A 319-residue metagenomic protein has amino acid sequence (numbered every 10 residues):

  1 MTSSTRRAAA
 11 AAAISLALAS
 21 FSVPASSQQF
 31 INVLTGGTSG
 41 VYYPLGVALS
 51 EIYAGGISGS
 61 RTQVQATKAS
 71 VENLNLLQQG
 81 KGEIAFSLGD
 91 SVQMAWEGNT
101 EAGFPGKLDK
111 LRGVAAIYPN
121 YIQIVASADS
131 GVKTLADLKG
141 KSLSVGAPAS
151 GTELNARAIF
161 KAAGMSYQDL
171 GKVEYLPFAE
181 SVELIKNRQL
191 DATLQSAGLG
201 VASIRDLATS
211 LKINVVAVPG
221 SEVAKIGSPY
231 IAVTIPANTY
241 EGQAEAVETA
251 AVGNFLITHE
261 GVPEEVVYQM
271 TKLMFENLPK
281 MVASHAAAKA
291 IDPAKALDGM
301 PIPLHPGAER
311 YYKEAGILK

Functional and structural regions predicted by a protein language model:
M1-A12: Bacterial N-terminal signal peptides that target proteins for export
S20-S22: N-terminal signal peptide c-region/cleavage motif recognized by signal peptidases
P24-S27: Boundary at the C-terminal end of the N-terminal hydrophobic targeting segment
F30-G56, S60-R61, N120-N187, P279 (+3 more regions): Bilobed "Venus flytrap"/periplasmic-binding protein-like clamshell domains and structurally analogous long
G89, T100-E101, S130, S166-I257 (+1 more regions): Pocket-lining segment of extracytoplasmic ligand-binding domains
F104-I117, I122, T239-E248: A structural signal for short loop-to-beta-strand junctions that line the ligand-binding cleft of periplasmic/secreted
K141-A158, Y230-M300: Ligand-binding clefts/hinges and TM-proximal coupling segments of bilobed small-molecule sensing domains
V173-L176, E180, K186-N187, A197-S210 (+2 more regions): An extracytoplasmic/periplasmic, membrane-proximal ligand-sensing/linker region
